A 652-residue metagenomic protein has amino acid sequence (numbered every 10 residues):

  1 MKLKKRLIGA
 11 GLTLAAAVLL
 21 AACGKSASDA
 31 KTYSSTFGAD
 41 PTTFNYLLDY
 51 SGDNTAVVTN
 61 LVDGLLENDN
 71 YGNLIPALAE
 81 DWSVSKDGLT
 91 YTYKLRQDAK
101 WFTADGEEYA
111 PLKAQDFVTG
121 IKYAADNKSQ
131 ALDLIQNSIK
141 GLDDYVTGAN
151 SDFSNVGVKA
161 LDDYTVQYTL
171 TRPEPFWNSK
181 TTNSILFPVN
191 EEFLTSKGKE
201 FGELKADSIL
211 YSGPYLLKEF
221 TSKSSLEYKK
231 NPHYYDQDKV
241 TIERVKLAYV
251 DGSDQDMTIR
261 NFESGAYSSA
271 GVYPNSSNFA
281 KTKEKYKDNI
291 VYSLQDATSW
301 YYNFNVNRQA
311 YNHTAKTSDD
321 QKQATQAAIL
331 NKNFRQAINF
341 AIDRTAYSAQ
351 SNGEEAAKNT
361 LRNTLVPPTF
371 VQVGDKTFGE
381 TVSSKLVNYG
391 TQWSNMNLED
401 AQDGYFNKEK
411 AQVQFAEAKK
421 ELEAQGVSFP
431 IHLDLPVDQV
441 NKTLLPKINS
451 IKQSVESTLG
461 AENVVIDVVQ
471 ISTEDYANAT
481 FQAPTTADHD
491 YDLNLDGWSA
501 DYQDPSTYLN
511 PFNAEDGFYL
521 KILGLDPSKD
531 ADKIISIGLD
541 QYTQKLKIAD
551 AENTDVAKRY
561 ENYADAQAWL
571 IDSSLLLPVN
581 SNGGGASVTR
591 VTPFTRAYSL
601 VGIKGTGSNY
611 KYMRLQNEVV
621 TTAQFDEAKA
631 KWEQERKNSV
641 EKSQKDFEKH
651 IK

Functional and structural regions predicted by a protein language model:
L19-A22: C-terminal motif of bacterial Sec signal peptides marking the signal peptidase cleavage site
T36-K86: N-terminal lobe/hinge region of extracytoplasmic solute-binding protein
F37-A39, K218-H233, A248-T317, T345 (+1 more regions): Extracellular/periplasmic solute-recognition and catalytic clefts
E80-L134, N261, A324-L330, R335: Aromatic- and charge-enriched surface segment that lines or borders ligand/interaction sites
D116, Y123-F193: Surface-exposed binding/hinge segments that line and control ligand-binding clefts or catalytic entry sites
Y164, L170-A248, M257, E618-K652: Gly/Pro-rich hinge or "lid" segments in bacterial periplasmic/extracellular proteins
N261, W393-D501, S581, W632 (+1 more regions): Ligand/substrate-recognition segments at binding pockets and active sites
A337-S384, T443-Q453, A483-K652: Detector for C-terminal structural segments
